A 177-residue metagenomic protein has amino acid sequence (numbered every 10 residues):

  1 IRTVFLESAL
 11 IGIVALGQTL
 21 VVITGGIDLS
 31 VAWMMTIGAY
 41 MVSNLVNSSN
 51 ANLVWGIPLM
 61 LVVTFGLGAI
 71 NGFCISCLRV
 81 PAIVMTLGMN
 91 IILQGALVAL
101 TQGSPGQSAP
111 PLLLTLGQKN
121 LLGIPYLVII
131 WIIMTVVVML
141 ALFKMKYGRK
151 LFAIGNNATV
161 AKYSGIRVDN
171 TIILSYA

Functional and structural regions predicted by a protein language model:
I1, L78, A82-M145, T171-L174: Transmembrane helix-bundle core of multi-pass membrane transporters and related energy-transducing complexes
I1-S49, F73-R79: Single transmembrane alpha-helix segments in multi-pass membrane proteins
F5, A9, L45, I92 (+2 more regions): Hydrophobic alpha-helical elements at and bordering transmembrane segments of multi-pass membrane proteins
L6, L10, M34, P58-L59 (+3 more regions): Internal alpha-helical transmembrane segments of multi-pass membrane proteins, especially GPCRs
A9, I13-G17, G38, V63-I70 (+3 more regions): Membrane-embedded alpha-helical core segments of multi-pass
N50-N90: Alpha-helical transmembrane segments within multi-pass membrane transporters and channels
V54-M60, G66-N71, L122-A177: Helix-loop-helix "hairpin" substructures at the membrane interface of multi-pass membrane proteins
